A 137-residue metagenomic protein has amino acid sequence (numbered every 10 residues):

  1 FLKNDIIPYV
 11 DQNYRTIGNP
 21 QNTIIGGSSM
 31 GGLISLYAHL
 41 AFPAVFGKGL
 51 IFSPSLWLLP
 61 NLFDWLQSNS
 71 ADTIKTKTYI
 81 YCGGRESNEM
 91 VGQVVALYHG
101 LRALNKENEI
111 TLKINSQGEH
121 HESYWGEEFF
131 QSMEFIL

Functional and structural regions predicted by a protein language model:
F1-L137: Non-catalytic cap/lid and distal C-terminal segments of serine-dependent acyl enzymes
